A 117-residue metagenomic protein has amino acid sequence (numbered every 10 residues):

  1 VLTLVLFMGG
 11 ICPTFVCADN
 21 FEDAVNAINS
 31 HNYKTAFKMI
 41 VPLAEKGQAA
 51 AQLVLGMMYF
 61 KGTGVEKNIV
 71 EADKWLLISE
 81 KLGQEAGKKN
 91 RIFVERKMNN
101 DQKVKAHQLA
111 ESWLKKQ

Functional and structural regions predicted by a protein language model:
V1-L2, C12: Bacterial N-terminal signal peptides that target proteins for export
F7-F15: C-terminal segment of classical bacterial N-terminal signal peptides
C17-N20, A49-Q52, E85-K88: Helix-start (N-cap) detector for alpha-helical repeat units in TPR-like alpha-solenoids, especially tetratricopeptide
N20-A27, P42-L43, V54-K61, R91-K97: Hydrophobic face of amphipathic alpha-helices that form TPR/SEL1-like repeat modules and related alpha-solenoid
N29-S30, E45-K46, Y59-K67, K81 (+1 more regions): Short coil/turn and helix-start
G87-Q117: Terminal, low-structured helical/coil segments at or just beyond the last alpha-helical repeat
